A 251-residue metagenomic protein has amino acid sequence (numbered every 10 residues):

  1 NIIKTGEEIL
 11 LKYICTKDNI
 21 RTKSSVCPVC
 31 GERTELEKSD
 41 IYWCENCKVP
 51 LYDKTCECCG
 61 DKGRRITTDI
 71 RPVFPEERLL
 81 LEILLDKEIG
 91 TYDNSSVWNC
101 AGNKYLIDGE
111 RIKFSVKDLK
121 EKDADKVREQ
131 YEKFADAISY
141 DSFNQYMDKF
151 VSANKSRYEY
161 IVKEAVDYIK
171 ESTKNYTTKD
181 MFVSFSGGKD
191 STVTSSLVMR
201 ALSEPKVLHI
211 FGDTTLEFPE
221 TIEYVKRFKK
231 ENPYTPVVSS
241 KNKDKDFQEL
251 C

Functional and structural regions predicted by a protein language model:
N1-D53, C58-R65, G90-C251: ATP-dependent adenylation/nucleotidyltransferase module used to activate substrates
N1-K4, C59, P72-L85: Short Lys/Arg-enriched alpha/beta "domain-start" segment
